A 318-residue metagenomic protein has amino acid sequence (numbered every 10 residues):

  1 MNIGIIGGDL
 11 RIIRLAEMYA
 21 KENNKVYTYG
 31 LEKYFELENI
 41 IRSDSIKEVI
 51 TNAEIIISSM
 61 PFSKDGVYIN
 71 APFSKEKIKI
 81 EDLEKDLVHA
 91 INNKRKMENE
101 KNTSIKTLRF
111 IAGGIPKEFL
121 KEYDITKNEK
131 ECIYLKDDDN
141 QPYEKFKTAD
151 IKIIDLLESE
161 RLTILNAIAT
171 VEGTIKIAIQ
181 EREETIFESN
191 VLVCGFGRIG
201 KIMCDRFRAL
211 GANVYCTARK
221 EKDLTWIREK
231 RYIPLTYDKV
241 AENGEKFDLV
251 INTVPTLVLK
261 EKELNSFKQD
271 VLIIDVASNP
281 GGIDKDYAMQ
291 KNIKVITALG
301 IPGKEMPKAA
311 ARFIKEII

Functional and structural regions predicted by a protein language model:
N2, K25, F110, N190 (+1 more regions): Residues at the starts of beta-strands that form the adenosine-phosphate
I3-E36, I41: N-terminal glycine-/charge-rich "phosphate-binding" loop or analogous flexible N-terminal tail
I3-I13, Y19, F187-F207: Glycine-rich adenosine-cofactor-binding loop
D9, E32, D138, R219-K220 (+1 more regions): Residues in the short beta-alpha loop(s) of Rossmann-like NAD(P)-binding domains
E22-E38, L210-K230: NAD(P)-binding Rossmann-fold cofactor-contacting core
I57-N92, I105-E188, A298: Glycine/serine-rich phosphate-binding loop and adjoining beta1-alpha1 elements at the start of nucleotide-handling
P61, D65-Y68, K94, S104 (+3 more regions): Rossmann-like adenosine-cofactor binding region
S159-I168, K176, P280, I293-I318: Active-site capping/gating segments
